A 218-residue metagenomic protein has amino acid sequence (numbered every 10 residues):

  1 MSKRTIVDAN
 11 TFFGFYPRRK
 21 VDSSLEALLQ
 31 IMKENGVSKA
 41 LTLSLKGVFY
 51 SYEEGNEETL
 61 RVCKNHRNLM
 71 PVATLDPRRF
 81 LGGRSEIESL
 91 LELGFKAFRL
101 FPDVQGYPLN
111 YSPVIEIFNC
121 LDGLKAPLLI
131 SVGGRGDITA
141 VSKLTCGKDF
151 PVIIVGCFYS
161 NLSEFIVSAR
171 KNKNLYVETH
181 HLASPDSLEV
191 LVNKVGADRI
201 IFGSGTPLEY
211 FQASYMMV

Functional and structural regions predicted by a protein language model:
M1-E57: An N-terminally biased module of ancient metal coordination in phosphate/nucleic-acid-related enzymes
R4, N35, R67, L93 (+2 more regions): Structured loop/turn residues at beta-strand edges in well-structured enzyme cores
N10, M32, T59, C63 (+6 more regions): Conserved, mostly hydrophobic/aromatic
N10-Y16, L45-G47, T74-R78, F101-Q105 (+4 more regions): Active-site beta-loop-alpha junctions enriched in small/polar residues
R18-V21, Y52, G83, N110 (+2 more regions): Alpha-helix N-cap/helix-start motif
S24-I31, G55-V62, E86-L90, P113-I117 (+4 more regions): A general structural detector for well-ordered alpha-helical segments in enzyme core domains, enriched
K39, G47-L129, K171: Active-site gating/metal-coordination segments in enzymes
A97, N110-F202, E209: Catalytic pocket-lining loop regions of alpha/beta-barrel enzymes, especially the amidohydrolase/enolase/GH5 lineages
